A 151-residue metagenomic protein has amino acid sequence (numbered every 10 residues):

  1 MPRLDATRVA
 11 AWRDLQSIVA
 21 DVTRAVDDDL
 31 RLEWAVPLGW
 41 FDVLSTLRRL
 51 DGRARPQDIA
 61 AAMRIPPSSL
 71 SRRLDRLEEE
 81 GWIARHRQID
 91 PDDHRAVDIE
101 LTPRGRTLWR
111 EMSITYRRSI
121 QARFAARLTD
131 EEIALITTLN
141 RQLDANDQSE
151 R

Functional and structural regions predicted by a protein language model:
M1-A6, D130-R151: C-terminal regulatory/oligomerization modules of transcriptional regulators
M1-W34, W82: N-terminal leader segment of winged-helix/HTH proteins
T7, G39-W40, R55, R104 (+1 more regions): N-terminal positioning helix adjacent to the helix-turn-helix/winged-helix DNA-binding module
V19-V22, V26-D29, M63, L108-R127 (+1 more regions): Alpha-helical linker/hinge and terminal dimerization helices associated with HTH transcriptional regulators
R24-S69: N-terminal helix-turn-helix DNA-binding core of bacterial DNA-binding proteins
R72: DNA-binding alpha-helical recognition surfaces that contact promoter or target DNA
D75-L135: Charged, amphipathic alpha-helical coiled-coil/dimerization segments
